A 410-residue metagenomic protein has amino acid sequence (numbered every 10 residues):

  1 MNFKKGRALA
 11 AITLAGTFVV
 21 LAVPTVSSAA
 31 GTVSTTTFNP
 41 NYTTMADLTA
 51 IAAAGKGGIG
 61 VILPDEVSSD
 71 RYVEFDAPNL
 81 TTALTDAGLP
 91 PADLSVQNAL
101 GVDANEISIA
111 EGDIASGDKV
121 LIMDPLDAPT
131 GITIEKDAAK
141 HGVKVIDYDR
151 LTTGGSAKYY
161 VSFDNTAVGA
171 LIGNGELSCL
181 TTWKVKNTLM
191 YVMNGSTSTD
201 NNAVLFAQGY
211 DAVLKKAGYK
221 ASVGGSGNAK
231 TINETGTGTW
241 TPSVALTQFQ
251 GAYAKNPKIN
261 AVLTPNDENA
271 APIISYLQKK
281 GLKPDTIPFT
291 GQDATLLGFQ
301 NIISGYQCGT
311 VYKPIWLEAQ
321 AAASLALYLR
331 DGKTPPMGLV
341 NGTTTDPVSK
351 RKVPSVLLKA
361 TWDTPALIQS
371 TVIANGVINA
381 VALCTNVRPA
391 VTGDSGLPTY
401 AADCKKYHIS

Functional and structural regions predicted by a protein language model:
M1-N2, L14: Accessible peptide chain termini
N2-A8, S28-S410: A residue-level marker of the well-folded mature domains of exported/periplasmic proteins
R7-G16: Sec-dependent signal peptide hydrophobic core
G16-V19, Q278: Hydrophobic alpha-helical membrane context
F18-S27: C-terminal segment of classical bacterial N-terminal signal peptides
